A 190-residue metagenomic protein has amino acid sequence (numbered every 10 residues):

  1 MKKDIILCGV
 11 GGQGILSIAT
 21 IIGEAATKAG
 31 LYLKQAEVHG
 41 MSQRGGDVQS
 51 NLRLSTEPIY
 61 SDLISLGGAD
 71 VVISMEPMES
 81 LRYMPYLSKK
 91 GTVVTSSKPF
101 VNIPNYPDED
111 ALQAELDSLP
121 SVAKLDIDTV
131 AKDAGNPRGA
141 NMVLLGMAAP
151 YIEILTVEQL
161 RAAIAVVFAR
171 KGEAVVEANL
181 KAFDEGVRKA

Functional and structural regions predicted by a protein language model:
M1-A190: Active-site cofactor/cluster-binding pocket
